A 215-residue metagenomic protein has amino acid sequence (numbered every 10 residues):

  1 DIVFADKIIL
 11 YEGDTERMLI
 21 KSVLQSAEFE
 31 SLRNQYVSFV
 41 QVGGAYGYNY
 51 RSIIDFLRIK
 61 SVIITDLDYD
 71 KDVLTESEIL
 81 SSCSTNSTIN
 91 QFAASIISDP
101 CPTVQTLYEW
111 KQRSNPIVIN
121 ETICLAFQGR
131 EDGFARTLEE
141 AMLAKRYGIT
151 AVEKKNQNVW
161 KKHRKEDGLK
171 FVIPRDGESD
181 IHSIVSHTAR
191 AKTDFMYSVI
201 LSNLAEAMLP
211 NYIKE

Functional and structural regions predicted by a protein language model:
D1-L10, D14-E215: Acidic, Mg2+-coordinating catalytic modules of nucleic-acid enzymes
